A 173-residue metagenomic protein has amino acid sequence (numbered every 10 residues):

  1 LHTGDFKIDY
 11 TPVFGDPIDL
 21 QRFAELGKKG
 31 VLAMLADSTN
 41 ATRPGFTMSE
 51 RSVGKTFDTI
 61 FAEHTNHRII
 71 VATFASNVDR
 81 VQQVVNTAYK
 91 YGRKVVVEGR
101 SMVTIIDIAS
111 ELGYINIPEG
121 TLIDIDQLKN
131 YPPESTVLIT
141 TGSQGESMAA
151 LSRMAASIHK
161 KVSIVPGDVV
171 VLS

Functional and structural regions predicted by a protein language model:
L1-Y131, A149-S163: His/Asp/Glu-rich metal-coordinating catalytic cores of metallo-dependent phosphodiesterases/hydrolases acting on
P133-S173: Catalytic metal-binding core of the metallo-beta-lactamase
